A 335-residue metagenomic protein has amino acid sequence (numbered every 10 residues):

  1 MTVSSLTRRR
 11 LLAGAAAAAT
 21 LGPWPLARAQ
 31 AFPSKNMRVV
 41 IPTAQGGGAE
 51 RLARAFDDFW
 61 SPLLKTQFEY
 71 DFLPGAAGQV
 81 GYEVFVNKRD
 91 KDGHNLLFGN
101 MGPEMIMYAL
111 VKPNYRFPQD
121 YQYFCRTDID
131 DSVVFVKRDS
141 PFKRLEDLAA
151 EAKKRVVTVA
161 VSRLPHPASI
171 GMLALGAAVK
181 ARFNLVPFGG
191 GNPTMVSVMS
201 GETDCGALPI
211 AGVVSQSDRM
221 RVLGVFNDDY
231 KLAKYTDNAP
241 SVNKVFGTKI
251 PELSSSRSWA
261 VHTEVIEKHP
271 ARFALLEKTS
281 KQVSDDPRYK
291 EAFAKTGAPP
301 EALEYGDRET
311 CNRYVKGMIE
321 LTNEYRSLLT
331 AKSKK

Functional and structural regions predicted by a protein language model:
T2-A18: N-terminal secretory signal peptides and thylakoid transit peptides that target proteins across membranes
L21-L26: C-terminal segment of classical bacterial N-terminal signal peptides
R28-Q119, L164-A168, K180-A207, G212-Q216 (+2 more regions): N-terminal (or domain-start) structured segment
S34, W60-L64, G247-S254, K290-E291: A short C-terminal helix-loop "cap" of Rossmann-like NAD(P)-dependent dehydrogenase/epimerase domains
S34-N36, A274-K335: An extracytoplasmic/periplasmic, membrane-proximal ligand-sensing/linker region
I41, V161, F226: Short beta-strand/turn micro-motifs composed of small residues that flank or help shape donor/cofactor-binding pockets
W60, N87-H94, Y108-P193, V242 (+1 more regions): Hinge/capping helix and adjacent helix->loop/strand transition within the periplasmic-binding protein
I129, G212-D285, G317-E320, E324 (+1 more regions): C-terminal lobe and pocket-closing loops of periplasmic/extracytoplasmic Venus-flytrap solute-binding proteins
